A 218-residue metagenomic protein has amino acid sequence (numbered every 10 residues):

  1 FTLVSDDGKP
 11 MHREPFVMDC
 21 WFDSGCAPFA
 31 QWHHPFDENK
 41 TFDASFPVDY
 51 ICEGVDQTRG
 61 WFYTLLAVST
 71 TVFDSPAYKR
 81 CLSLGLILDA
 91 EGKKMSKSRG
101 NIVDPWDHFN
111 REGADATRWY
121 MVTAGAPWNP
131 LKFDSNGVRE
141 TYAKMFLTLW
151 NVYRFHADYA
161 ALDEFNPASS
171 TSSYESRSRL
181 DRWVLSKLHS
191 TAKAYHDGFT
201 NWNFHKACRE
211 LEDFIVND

Functional and structural regions predicted by a protein language model:
F1-L162, V184-D218: Structured secondary-structure scaffolds
D158-S173: Intrinsic disorder at enzyme termini
S176-W183: The feature captures the catalytic groove of carbohydrate-active enzymes
